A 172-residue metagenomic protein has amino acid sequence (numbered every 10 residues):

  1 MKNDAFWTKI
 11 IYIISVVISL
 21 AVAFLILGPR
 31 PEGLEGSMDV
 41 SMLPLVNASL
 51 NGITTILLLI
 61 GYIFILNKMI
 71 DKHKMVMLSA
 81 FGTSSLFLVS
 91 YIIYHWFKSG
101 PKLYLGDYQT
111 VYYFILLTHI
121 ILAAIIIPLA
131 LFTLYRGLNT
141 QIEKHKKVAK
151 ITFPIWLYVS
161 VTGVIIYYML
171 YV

Functional and structural regions predicted by a protein language model:
M1-V172: Alpha-helical membrane insertion/targeting regions
